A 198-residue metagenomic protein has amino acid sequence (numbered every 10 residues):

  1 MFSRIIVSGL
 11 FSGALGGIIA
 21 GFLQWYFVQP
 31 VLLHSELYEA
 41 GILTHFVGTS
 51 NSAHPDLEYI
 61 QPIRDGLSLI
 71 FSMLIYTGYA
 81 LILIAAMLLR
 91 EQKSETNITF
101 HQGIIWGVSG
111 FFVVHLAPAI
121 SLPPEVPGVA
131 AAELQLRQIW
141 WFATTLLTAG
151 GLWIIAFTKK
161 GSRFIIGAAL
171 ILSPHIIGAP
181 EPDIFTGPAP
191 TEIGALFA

Functional and structural regions predicted by a protein language model:
M1-A198: Juxtamembrane/disordered regions of integral membrane proteins
